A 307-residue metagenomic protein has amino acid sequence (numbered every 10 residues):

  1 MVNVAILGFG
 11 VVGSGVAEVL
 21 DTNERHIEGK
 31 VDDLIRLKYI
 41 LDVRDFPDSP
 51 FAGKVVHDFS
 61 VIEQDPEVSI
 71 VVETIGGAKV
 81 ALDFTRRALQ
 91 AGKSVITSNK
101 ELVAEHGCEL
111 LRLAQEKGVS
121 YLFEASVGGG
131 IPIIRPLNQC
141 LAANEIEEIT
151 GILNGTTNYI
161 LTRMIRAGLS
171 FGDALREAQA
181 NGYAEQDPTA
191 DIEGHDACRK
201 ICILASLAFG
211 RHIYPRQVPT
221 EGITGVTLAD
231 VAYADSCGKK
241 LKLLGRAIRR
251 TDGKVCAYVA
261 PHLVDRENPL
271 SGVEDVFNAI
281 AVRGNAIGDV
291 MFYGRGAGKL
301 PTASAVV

Functional and structural regions predicted by a protein language model:
M1, N268-V307: ATP-dependent carboxylate/acyl-activation modules
M1-Q90: N-terminal glycine-/serine-/threonine-rich beta1-alpha1-beta2 phosphate-ribose binding loop of Rossmann-like
L7, V11, G15, I35 (+13 more regions): Conserved active-site and cofactor/substrate-binding residues in soluble primary-metabolism enzymes
V55-V56, E73, I96-S98, Y121-A125 (+2 more regions): General beta-strand structural signal in soluble alpha/beta enzymes
V68, Q115-D196, I203: Rossmann-like NAD(P)H-binding beta-loop-alpha module
G76-A78, S126, N154, V264: Short glycine-rich anion-binding loops that position phosphate/pyrophosphate groups of nucleotides and phosphorylated
A81-A91, S98-N138: Rossmann-fold NAD(P)-binding glycine/threonine-rich loop
L175-G272, F277-A279: Substrate-binding/catalytic subdomain of NAD(P)-dependent oxidoreductase enzymes
